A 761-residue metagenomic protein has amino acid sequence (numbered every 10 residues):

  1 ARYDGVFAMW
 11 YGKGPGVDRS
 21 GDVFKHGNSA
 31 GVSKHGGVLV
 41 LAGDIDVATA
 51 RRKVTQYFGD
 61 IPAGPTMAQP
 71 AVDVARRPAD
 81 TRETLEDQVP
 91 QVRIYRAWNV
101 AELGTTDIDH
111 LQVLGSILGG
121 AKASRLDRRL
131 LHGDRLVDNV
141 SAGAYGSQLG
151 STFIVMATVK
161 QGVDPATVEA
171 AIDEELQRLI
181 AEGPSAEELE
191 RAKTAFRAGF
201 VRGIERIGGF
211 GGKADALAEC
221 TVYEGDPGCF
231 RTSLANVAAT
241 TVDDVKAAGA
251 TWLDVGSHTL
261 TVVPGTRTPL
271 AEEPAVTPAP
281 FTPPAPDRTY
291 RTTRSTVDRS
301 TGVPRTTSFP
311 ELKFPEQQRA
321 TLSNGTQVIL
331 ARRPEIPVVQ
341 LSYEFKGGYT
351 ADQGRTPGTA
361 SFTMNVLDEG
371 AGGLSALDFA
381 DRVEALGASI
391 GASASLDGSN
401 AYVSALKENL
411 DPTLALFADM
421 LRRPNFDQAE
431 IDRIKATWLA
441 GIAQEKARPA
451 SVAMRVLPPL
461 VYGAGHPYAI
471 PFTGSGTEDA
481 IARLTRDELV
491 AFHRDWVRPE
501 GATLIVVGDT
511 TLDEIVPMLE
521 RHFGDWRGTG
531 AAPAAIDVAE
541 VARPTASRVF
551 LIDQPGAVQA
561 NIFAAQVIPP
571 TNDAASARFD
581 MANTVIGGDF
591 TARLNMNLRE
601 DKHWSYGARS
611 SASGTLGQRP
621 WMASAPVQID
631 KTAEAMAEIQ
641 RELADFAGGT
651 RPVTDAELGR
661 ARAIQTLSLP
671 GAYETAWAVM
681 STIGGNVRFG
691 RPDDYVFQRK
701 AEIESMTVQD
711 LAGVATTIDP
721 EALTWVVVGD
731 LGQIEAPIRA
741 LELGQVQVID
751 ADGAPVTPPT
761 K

Functional and structural regions predicted by a protein language model:
A1-S29, H35-A42, P90-E102, D127-A238 (+13 more regions): M16 family metallopeptidases and their MPP-like homologs
D4-V6, D487, A491: A conserved hydrophobic secondary-structure block that centers on an alpha-helix together with its immediately flanking
F24, D46-E86, A97, V201 (+6 more regions): Proteolytic maturation boundary segments
V47-R51, T106, G162-T167, D411-P412 (+4 more regions): Short, conserved charged micro-motifs
Y57-P65, D173-P184, D419-F426, H522-G530 (+2 more regions): A common structural junction motif
L114, T359-T363, A582: Active-site His/Glu-centered metal-binding helix of metallohydrolases
I481-T485, L489, I703: Alpha-helical scaffold elements lining the catalytic groove of polysaccharide deacetylases
